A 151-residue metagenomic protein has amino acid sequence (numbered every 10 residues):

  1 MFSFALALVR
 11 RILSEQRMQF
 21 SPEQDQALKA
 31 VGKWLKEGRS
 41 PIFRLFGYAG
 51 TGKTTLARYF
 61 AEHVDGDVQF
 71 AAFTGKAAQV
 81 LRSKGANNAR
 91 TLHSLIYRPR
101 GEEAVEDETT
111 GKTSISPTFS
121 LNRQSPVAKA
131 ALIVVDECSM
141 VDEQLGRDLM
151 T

Functional and structural regions predicted by a protein language model:
M1-T151: Conserved ATP-binding/catalytic motifs of P-loop helicase motor domains
